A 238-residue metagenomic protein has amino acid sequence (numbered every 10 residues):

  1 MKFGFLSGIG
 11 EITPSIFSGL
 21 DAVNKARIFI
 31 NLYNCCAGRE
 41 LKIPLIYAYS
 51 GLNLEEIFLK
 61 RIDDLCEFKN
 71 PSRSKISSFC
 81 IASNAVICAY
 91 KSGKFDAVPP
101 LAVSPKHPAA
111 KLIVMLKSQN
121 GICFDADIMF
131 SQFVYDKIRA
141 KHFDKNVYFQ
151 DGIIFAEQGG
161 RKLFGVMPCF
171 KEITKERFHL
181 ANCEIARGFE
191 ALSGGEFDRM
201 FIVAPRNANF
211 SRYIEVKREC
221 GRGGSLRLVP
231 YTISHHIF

Functional and structural regions predicted by a protein language model:
M1-N120: Terminal, charged accessory segments of proteins
S118-F238: Catalytic core segments in nucleotide and nucleic-acid processing enzymes
